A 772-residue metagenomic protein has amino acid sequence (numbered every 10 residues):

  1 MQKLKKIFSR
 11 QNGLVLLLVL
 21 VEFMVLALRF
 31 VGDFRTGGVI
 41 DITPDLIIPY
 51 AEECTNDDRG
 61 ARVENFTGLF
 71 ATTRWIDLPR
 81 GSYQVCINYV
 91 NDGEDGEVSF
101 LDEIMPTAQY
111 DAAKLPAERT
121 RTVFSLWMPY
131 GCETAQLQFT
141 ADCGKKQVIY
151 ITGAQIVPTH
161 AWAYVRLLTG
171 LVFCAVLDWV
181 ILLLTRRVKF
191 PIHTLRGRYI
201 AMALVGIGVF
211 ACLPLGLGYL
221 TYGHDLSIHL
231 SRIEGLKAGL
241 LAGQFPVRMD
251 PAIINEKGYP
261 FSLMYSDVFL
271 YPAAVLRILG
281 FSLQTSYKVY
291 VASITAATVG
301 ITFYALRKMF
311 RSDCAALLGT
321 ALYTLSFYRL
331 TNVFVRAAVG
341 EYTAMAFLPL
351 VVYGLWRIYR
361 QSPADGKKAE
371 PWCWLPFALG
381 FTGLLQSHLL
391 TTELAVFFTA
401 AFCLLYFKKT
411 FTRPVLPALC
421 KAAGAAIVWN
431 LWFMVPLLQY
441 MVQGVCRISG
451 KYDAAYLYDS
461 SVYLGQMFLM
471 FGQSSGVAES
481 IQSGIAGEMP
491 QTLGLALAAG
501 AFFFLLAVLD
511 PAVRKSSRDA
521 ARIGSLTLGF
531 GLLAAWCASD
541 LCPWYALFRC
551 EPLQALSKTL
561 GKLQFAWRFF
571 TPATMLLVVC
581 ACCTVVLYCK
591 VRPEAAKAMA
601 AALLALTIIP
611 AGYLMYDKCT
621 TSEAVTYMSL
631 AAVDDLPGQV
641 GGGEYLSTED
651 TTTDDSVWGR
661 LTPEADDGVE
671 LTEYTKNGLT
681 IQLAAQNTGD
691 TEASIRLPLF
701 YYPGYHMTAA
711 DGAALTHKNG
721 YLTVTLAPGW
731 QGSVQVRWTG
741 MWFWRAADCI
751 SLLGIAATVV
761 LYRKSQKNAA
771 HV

Functional and structural regions predicted by a protein language model:
M1-G32, W162-P214, A521-R522, A756-V772: Start-transfer (signal-anchor) and selected internal transmembrane alpha helices of multi-pass inner/ER membrane
M24-G32, I207-Y219, A238-F245, F281 (+7 more regions): Membrane-interface helix-loop junctions at the exits of transmembrane helices
V39-P44, A418, A423-P511, A632-D655: Periplasmic/ER-lumenal interhelical loops and adjacent helix-loop junctions in multi-pass membrane proteins
R119, A161-A163, F190-I192, D655-V772: Active-site-proximal, structured, solvent-exposed surfaces of multi-pass membrane proteins that position macromolecular
V209-F347, G354, G383, L389-L390: Active-site lumenal/periplasmic loops and adjacent helix-entry segments of GT-C-fold, multi-pass membrane
V351-C373: Membrane-interface transmembrane helices that cradle and orient dolichyl/undecaprenyl
G354, C373-H388, A422-V428: Membrane-interface alpha helices of multi-pass inner-membrane proteins
L394-I427, F503-S517: Perimembrane helix-loop-helix junctions
